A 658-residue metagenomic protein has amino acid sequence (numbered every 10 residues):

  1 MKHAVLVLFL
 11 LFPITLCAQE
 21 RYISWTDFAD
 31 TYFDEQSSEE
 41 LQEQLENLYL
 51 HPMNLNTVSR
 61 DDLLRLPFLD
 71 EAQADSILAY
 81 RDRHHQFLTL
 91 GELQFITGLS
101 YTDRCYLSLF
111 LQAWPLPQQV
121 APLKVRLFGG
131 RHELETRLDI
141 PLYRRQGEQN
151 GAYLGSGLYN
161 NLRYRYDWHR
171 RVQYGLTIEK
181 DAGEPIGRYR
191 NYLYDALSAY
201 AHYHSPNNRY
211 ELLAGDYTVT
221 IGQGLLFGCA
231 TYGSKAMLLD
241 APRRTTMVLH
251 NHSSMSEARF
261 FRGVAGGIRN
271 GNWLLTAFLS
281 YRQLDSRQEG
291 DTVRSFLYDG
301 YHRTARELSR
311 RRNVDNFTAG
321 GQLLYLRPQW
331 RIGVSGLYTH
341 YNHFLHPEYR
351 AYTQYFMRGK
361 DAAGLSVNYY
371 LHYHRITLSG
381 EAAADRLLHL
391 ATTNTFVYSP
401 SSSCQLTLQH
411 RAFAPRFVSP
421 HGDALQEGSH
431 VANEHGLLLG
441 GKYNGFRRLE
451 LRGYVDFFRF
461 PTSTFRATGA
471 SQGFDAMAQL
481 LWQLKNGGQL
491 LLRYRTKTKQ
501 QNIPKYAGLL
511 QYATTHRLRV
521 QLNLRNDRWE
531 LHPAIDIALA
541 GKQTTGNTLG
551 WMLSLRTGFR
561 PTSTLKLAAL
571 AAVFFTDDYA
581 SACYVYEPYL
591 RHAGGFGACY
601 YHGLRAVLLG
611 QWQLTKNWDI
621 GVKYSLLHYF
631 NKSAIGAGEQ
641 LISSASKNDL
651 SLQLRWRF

Functional and structural regions predicted by a protein language model:
M1-R21: Bacterial Sec-dependent N-terminal signal peptides
Q19-M53, L116-G129: N-terminal, intrinsically disordered low-complexity tails/presequences enriched in Lys/Ser/Pro and small residues
E46-P67, R83, T89-F95, F110-L111: Extended, structured, electrostatic nucleic-acid-contact surfaces
D70-A74, S100-Y101: Small-residue hinge/turn detector
P122-Q149, Y166, R170-L176, L212 (+2 more regions): Transmembrane beta-strand segments of Gram-negative outer membrane beta-barrel proteins
Y153-G157, R259-F261, R312-P347, Q354-F658: Exposed, low-structure sequence patches enriched in small/polar residues
E179-A196, H250-E257, S309-R312, A383-D385 (+1 more regions): Outer-membrane beta-barrel proteins
N191-L249, S253-D285, S403-S419, T564-Y579: Outer membrane beta-barrel
